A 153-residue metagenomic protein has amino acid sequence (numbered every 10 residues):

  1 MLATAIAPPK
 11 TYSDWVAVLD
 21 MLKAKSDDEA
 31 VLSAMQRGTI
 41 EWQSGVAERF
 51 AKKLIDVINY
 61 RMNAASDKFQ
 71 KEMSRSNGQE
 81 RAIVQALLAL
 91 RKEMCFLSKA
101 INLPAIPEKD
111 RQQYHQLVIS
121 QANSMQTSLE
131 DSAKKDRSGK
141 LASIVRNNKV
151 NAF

Functional and structural regions predicted by a protein language model:
M1, V150-F153: Non-Sec secretion/translocation targeting segments of pathogen effectors
M1-G45: Leu/Val/Ala/Ile-rich N-terminal alpha-helices, chiefly Sec-type signal peptides and the beginnings
D27-V150: Long, low-complexity or tandemly repetitive, helically biased scaffold regions used for multimeric assembly/adhesion
